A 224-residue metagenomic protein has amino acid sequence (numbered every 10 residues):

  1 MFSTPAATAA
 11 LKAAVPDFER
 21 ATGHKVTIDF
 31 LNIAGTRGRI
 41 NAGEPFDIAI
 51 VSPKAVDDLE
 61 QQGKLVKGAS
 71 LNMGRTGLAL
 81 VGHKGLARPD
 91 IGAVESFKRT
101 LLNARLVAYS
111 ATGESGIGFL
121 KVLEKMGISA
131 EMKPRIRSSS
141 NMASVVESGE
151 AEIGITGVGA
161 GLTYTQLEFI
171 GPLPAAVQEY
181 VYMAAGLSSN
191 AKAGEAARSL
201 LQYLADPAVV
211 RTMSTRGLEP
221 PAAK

Functional and structural regions predicted by a protein language model:
M1-A34, G38-A42, I50-G63, K67 (+2 more regions): Exported/periplasmic ABC-transporter solute-binding proteins
F46: Dinucleotide-binding Rossmann-like beta1-alpha1 core, especially the glycine-rich loop that anchors the ADP
